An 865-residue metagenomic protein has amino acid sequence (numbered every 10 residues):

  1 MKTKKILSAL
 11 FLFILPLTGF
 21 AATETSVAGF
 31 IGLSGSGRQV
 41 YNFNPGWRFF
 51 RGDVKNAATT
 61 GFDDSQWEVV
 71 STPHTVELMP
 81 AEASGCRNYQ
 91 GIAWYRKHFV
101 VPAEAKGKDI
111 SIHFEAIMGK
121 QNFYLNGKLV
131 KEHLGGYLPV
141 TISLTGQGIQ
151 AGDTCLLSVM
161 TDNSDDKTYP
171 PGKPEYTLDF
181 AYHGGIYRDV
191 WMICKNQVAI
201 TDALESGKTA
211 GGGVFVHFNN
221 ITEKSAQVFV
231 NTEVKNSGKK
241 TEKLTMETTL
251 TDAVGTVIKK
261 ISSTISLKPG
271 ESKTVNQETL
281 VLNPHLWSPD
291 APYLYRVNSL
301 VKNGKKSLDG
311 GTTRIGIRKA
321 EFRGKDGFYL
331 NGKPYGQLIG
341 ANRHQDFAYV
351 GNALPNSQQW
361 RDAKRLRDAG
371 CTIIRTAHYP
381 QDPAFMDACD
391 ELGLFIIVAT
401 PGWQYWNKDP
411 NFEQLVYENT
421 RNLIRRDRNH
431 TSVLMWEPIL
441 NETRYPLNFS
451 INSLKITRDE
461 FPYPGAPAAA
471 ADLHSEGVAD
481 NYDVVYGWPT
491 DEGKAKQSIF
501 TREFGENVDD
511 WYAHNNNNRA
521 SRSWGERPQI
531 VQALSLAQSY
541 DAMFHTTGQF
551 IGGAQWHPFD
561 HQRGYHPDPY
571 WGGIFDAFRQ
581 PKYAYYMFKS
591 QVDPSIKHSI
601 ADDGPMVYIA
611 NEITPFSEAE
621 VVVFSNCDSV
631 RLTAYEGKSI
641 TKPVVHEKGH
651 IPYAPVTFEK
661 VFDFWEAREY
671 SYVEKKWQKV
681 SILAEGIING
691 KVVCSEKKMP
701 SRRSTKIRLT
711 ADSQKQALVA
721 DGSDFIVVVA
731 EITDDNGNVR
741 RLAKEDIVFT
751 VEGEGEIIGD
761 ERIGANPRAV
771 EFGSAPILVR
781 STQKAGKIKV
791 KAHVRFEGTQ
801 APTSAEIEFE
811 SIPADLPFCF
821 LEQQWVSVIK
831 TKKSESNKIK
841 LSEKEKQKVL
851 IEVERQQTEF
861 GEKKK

Functional and structural regions predicted by a protein language model:
A21-P80, V100, M160, S164-T168 (+11 more regions): Accessory carbohydrate-binding/adhesion or oligomerization-edge regions at the termini of glycan-active proteins
G29, L33, D53, Q90-G207 (+6 more regions): Accessory beta-strand-rich segments of carbohydrate-active enzymes
Q39-A58, Y182-G185, M192, V198-A199 (+4 more regions): Substrate-binding clefts and catalytic carboxylate motifs of secreted carbohydrate-active enzymes
T60-D63, E242-E247, P289-R296, N626-D628 (+5 more regions): Short flexible loop/turn segments that cap and initiate beta-strands
H74-V101, A105-L125, K131-L134, D166 (+6 more regions): Active-site-adjacent substrate/metal-binding segments within catalytic domains of carbohydrate-active enzymes
I149-G152, N231-R323, F809: Extended acidic/polar, glycine-enriched regions that form or flank non-catalytic beta-rich accessory modules
V230-V234, V621-S625, S723-R741, I788-A792 (+1 more regions): Beta-strand-rich structural segments
R361-R365, I373-Y586, D602-E612: Substrate-binding/catalytic cleft of secreted carbohydrate-active enzymes, primarily glycoside hydrolases
